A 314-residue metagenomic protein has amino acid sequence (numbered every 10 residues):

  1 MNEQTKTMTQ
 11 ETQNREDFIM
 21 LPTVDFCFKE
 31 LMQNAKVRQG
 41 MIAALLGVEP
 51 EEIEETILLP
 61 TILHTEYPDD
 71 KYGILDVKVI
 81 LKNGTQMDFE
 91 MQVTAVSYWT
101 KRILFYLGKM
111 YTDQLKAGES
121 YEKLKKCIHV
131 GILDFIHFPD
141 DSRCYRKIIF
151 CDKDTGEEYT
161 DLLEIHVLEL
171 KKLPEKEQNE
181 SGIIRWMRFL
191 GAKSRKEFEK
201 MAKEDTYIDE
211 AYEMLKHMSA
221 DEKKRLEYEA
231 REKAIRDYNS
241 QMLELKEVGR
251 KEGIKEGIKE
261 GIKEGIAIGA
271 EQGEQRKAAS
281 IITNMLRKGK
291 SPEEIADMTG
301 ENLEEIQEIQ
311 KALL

Functional and structural regions predicted by a protein language model:
M1-R225: Conserved single-residue anchors adjacent to enzymatic active/cofactor-binding motifs
N2-F18, P22, F26, M87-Q92 (+1 more regions): Short, charged alpha-helical interaction segments and adjacent helix-coil junctions
